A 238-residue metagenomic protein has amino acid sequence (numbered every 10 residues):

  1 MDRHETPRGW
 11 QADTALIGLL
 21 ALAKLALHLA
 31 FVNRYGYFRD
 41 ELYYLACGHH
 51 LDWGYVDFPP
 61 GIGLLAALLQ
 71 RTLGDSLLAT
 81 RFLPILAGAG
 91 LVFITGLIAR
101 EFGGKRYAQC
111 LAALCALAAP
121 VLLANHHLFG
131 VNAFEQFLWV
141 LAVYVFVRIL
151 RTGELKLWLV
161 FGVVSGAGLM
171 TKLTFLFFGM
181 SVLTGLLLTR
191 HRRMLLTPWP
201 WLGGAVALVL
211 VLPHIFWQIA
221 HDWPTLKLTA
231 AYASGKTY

Functional and structural regions predicted by a protein language model:
R3, R100-R106, A142-L157, R192: Membrane-interface transmembrane helices that cradle and orient dolichyl/undecaprenyl
E5, W10, T14-G18, T95-A118 (+1 more regions): Transmembrane-helix signature of polytopic, membrane-embedded enzymes that assemble or transfer cell-envelope glycans
G18, F82-G103, L141, V145: Transmembrane-helix motifs of polytopic, lipid-linked glycan transferases
A21, A112-P120, S165, L169 (+1 more regions): Short helix- or helix-capping micro-motifs that position conserved polar/aromatic residues at function-defining sites
F31-Y44, W53-L68, G74-L78, D222: Extracytoplasmic catalytic/substrate-binding loops of multi-pass membrane glycan-assembly enzymes
H49, V92-I94, C115, F134-R151 (+1 more regions): Specific aromatic-rich, kink-prone transmembrane helix
V121-E135: Short acidic/glycine- and proline-prone juxtamembrane loop motifs at membrane-interface regions of multi-pass membrane
L176-Y238: Transmembrane-lumen/periplasm boundary regions of multi-pass, lipid-linked membrane glycan transferases
